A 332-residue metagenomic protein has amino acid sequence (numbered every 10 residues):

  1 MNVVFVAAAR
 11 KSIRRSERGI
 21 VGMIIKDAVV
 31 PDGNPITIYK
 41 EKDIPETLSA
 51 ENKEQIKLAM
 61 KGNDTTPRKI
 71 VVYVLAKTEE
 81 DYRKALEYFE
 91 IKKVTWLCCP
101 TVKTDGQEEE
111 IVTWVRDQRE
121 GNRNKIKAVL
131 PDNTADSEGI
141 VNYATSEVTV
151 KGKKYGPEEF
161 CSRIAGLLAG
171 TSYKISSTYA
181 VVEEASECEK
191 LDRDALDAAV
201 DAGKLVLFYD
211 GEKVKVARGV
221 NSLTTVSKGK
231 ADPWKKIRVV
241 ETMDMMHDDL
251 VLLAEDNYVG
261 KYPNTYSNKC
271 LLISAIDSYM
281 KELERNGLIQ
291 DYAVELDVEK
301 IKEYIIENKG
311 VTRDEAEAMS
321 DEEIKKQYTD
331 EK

Functional and structural regions predicted by a protein language model:
M1-T66, F208-K332: Structured, hydrophobic secondary-structure cores that serve as assembly/anchoring elements
V6-A9, R83, V141, S146 (+6 more regions): Residue-level detector of functional hotspots within protein domains
R18-I20, K93-T95, K125-I126, A202-K204: Short, surface-exposed beta-edge/turn micro-motifs
I25-A28, A76, A165, G203 (+1 more regions): Glycine-centered flexibility motif
L48-I56, T104, C188-R193, D201 (+1 more regions): Short, structured coil/loop segments at alpha-helix boundaries
E54-V181: Extracellular Cys-Trp
G170-A231: Extended, charged amphipathic alpha-helical segments
